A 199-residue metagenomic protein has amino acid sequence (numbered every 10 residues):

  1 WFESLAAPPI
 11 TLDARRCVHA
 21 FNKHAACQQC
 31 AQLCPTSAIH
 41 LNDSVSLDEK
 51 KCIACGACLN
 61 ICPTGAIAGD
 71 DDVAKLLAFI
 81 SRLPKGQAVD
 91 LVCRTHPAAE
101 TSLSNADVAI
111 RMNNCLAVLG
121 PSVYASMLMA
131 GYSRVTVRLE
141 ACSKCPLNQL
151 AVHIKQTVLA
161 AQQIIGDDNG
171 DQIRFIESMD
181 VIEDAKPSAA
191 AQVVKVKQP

Functional and structural regions predicted by a protein language model:
W1-L33, S37, G86-A99, I173-P199: Ferredoxin-type iron-sulfur electron-transfer modules and their immediate structural context
W1-S4, P9, R15, H19 (+1 more regions): Flanking helices and flexible, charged tails adjoining ferredoxin-like Fe-S electron-transfer domains in multi-subunit
I10-T11, K23-D48, A57-K75: Iron-sulfur cluster-binding cysteine motifs and their immediate structural context in ferredoxin-like electron-transfer
I39, V135-V137, I173: Hydrophobic beta-strand residues in large extracellular and virion-surface proteins
A125-M129, N169-S178: Low-complexity, flexible helical/coil segments
I164-D168: Long C-terminal interaction/binding lobes of large macromolecular proteins
